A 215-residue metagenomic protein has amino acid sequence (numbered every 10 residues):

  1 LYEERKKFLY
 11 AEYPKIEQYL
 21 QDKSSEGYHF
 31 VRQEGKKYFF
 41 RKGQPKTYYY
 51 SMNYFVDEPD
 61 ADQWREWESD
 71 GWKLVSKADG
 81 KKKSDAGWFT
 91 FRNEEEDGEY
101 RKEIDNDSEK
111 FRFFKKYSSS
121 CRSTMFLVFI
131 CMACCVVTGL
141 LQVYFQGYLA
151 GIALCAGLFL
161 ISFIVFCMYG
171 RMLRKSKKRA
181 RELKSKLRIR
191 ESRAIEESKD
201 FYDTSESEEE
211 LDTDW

Functional and structural regions predicted by a protein language model:
L1-W215: Terminus-proximal functional modules
